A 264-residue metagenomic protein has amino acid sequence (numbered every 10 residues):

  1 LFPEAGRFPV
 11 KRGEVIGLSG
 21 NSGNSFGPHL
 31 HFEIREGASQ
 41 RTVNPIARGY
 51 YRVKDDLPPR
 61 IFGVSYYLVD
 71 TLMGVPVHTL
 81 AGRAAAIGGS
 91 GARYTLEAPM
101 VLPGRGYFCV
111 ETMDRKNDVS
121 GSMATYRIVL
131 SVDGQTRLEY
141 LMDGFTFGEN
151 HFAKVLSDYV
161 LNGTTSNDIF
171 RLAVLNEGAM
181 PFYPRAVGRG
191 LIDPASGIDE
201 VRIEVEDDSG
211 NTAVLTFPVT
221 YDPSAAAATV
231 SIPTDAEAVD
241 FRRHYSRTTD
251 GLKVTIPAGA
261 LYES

Functional and structural regions predicted by a protein language model:
L1-G6, G74, A86-L96, A124 (+1 more regions): Exoplasmic/lumenal beta-rich domain surfaces
F2-F8, E14, E33-L102, Y107-E111 (+3 more regions): Acidic, glycine-rich catalytic/binding loops that coordinate metals and/or anionic ligands
E14-H29: Flexible, gly/ser-rich surface segments that form the specificity/activation loops bordering the active-site cleft
I34, L130, R247: Short aromatic-centered micro-motifs
S196-E204: Exposed, low-structure sequence patches enriched in small/polar residues
N211-S264: Feature for mature exported/ectodomain regions
